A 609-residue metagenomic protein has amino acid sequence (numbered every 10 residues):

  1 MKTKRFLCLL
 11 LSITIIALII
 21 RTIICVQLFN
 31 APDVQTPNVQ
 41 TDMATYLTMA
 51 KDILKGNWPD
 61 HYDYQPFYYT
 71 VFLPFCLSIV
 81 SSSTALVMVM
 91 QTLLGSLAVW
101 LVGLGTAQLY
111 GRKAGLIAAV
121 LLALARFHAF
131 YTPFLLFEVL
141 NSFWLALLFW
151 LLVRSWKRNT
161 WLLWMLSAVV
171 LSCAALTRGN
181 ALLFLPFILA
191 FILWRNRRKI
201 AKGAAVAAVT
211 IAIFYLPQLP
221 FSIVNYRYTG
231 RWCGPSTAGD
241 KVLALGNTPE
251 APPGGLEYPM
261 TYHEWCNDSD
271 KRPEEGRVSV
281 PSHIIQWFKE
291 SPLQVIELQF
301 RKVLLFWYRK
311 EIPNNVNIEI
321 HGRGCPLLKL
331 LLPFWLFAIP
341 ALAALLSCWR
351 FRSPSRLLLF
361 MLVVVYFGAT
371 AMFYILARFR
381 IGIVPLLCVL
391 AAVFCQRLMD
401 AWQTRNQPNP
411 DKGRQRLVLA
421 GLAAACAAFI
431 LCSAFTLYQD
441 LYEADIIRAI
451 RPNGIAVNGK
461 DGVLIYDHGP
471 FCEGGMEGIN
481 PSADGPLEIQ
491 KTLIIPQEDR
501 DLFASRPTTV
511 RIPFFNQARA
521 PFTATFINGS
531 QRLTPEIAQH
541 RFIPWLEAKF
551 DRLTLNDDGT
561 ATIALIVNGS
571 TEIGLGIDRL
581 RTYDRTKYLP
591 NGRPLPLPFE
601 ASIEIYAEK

Functional and structural regions predicted by a protein language model:
A17-I20, A118-R126, W150, L171-A175: Short helix- or helix-capping micro-motifs that position conserved polar/aromatic residues at function-defining sites
D42-K55, P59-S82, L93, V303: Short hydrophobic/aromatic helix or loop-helix immediately within or flanking a transmembrane segment in polytopic
Q65, F127-L140: Short acidic/glycine- and proline-prone juxtamembrane loop motifs at membrane-interface regions of multi-pass membrane
S82-L86, Q294-L359: Membrane-interface anchor segments at the N-terminal boundary of transmembrane helices in multi-pass membrane enzymes
V89-Y110, L147, L151, I339-A343: Transmembrane-helix motifs of polytopic, lipid-linked glycan transferases
L97, V102-L124, S142-F143, P354-M361: Transmembrane-helix signature of polytopic, membrane-embedded enzymes that assemble or transfer cell-envelope glycans
L109-K113, L148-L166, A174, W194: Membrane-interface transmembrane helices that cradle and orient dolichyl/undecaprenyl
Y226-K310: Membrane-proximal stem/loop segments at transmembrane-domain junctions that anchor or position
